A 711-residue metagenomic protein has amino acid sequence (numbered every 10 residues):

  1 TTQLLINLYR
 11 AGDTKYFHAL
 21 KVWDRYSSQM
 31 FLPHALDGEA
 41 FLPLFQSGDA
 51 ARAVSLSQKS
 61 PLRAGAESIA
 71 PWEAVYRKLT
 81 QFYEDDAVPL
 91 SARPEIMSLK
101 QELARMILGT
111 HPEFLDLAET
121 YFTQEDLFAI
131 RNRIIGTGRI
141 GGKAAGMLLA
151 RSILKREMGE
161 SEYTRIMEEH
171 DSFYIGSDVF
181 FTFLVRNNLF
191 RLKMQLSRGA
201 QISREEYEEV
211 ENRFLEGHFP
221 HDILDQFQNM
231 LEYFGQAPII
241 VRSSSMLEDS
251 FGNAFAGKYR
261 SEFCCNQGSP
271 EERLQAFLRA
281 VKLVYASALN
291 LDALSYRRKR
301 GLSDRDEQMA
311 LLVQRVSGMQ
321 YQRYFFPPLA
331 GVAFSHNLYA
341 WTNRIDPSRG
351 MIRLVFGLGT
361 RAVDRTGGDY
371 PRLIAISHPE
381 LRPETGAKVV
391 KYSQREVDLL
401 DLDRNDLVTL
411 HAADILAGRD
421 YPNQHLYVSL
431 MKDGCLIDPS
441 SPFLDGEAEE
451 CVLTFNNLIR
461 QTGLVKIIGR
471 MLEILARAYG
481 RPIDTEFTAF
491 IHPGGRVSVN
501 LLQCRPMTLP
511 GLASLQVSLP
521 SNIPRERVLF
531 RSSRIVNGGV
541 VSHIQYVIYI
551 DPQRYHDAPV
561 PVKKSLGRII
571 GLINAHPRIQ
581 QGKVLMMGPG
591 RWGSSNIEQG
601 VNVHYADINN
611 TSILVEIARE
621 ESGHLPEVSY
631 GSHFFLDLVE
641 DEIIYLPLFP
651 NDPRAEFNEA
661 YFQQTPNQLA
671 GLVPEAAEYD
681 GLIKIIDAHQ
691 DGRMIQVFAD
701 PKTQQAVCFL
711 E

Functional and structural regions predicted by a protein language model:
T2-E39: Phosphate-binding/switch region of NTP-binding enzymes
R25-A64: C-terminal regions of RecA-like/P-loop NTPase motor modules
S57-A104: Eukaryotic intrinsically disordered, low-complexity, charge-rich
S98-Y121: An acidic intrinsically disordered interaction segment
F114-L117, Y121-S161, G217-R619, G671-L672 (+4 more regions): Conserved mixed alpha/beta core segments that line enzyme active sites in large multi-domain catalysts
S161-E169: An N-terminal structural lobe/cap that precedes and organizes the functional/catalytic core across diverse proteins
L189-R213: N-terminal leader/propeptide and maturation segments of large enzyme subunits in energy/redox metabolism and hydrolases
E621-Q663: C-terminal regions of proteins
